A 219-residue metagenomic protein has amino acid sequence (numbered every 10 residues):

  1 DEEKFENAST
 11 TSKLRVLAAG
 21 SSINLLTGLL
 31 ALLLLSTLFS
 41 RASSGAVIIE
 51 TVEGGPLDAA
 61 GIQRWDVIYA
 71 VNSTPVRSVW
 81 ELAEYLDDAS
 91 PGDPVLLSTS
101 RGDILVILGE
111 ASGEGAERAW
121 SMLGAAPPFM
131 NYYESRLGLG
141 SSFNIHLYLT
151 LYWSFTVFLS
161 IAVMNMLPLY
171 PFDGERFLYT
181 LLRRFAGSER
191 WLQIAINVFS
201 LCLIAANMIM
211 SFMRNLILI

Functional and structural regions predicted by a protein language model:
D1-I219: Hydrophobic transmembrane alpha-helices and their immediate loop junctions in multi-pass integral membrane proteins
